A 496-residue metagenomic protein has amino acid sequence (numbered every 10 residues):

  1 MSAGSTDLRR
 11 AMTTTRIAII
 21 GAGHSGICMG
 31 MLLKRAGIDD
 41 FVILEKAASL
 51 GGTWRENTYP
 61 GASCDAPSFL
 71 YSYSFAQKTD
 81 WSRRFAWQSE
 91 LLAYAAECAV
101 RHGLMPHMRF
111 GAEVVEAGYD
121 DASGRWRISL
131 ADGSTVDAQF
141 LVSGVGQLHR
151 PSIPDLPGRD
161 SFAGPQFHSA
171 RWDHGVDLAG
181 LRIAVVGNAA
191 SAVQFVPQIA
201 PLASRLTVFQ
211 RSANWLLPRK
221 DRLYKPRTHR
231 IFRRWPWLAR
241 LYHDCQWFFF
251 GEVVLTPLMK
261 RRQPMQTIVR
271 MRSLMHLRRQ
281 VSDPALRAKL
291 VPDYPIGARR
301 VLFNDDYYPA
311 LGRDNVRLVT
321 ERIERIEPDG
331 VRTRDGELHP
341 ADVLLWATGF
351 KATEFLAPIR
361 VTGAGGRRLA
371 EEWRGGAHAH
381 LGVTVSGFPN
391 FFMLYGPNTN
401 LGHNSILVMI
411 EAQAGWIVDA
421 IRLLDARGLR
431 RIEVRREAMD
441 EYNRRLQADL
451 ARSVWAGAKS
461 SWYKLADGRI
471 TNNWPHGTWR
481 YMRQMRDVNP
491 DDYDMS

Functional and structural regions predicted by a protein language model:
A11-T14, A18-H24, C28-S49, S143-S282 (+4 more regions): Rossmann-like dinucleotide-binding core of oxidoreductases
T15-I19, H24-M108, Q210-R211, R279-A285: Beta1-alpha1 glycine-rich phosphate/pyrophosphate-binding loop at the start of Rossmann-like nucleotide-binding domains
R55-C64, P157-D160, D306-Y308, G363 (+2 more regions): FAD-binding beta-loop-beta segment adjacent to the flavin cofactor pocket
R83-L148, R325: Feature captures the FAD/FMN-dependent oxidoreductase FAD-binding
H107-G111, F167-H168, R317-V319: General small-molecule cofactor/ligand-binding pocket signal
A138-F140, G144-P151, A189, A341-V343 (+1 more regions): Glycine-/small-residue-rich beta->alpha transition segments that form the dinucleotide
P165, S169-D173, D329-R332, K351-Y395: FAD-site-proximal beta/loop scaffold in flavoenzymes
T256-P257, R261-M265, V269-D329, L338-R360 (+1 more regions): C-terminal catalytic lobe of FAD-dependent flavoproteins
